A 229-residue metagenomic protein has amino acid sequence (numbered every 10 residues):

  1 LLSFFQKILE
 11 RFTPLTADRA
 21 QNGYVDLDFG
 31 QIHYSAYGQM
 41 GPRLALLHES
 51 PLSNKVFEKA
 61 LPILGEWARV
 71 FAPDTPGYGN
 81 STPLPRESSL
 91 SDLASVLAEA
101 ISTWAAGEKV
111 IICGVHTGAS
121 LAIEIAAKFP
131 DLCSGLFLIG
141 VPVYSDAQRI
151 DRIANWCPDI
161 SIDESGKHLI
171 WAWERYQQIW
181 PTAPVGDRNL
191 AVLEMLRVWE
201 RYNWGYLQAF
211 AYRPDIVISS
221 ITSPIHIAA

Functional and structural regions predicted by a protein language model:
L1-Y24: An N-terminal hydrophobic leader/cap segment in hydrolases
D28-P83: Conserved HGGG/HGGXW glycine-rich cap/lid loop of the alpha/beta-hydrolase fold
F29, G38-G41, E66, A106-E108 (+2 more regions): Active-site acidic short loop of glycosyltransferases
A45, F71-P73, V115, I139 (+1 more regions): The conserved SAM/SAH-binding core of class I Rossmann-like methyltransferase domains, concentrating on the hydrophobic
K59, F71-T117: Active-site loop/oxyanion-hole signature of alpha/beta-hydrolase fold enzymes
W104-A147: Conserved hydrolase catalytic core segment
I139-V192, V198-W199, N203-L207: Helix-rich cap/lid subdomain of alpha/beta-hydrolase
R197-A229: Conserved serine/cysteine hydrolase catalytic core
